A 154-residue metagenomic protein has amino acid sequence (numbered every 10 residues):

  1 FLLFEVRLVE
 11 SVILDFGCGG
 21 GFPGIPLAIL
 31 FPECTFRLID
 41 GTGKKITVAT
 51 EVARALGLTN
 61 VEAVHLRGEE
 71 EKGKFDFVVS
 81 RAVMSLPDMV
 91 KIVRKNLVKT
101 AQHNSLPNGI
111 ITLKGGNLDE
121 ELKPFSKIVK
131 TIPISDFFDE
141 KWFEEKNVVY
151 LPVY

Functional and structural regions predicted by a protein language model:
F1-S80, V90: Conserved SAM/SAH cofactor-binding pocket of Class I
R7, L97-N104: A generic alpha-to-beta junction signature in SAM-dependent methyltransferases
T35, N60-E62, G109, K127-K130: Conserved beta-strand segments of alpha/beta enzyme cores
L66, V93, L113-D119: Non-DNA-binding regulatory cores of transcription-related proteins, predominantly C-terminal effector-binding
A82-S85, L118: Short glycine-rich anion-binding loops that position phosphate/pyrophosphate groups of nucleotides and phosphorylated
L86-L97: A short, conserved alpha-helix within the catalytic core of class I
A101-N117: Conserved beta-strand signature within the Rossmann-like core of class I S-adenosyl-L-methionine
N117-Y154: Active-site capping/gating segments
